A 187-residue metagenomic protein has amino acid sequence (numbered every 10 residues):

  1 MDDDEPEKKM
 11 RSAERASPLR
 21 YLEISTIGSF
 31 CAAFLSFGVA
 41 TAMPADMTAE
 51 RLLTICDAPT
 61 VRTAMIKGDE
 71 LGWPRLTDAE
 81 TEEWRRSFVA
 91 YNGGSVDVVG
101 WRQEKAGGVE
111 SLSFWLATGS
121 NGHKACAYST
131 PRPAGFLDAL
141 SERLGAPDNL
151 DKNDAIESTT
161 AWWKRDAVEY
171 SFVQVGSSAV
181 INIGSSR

Functional and structural regions predicted by a protein language model:
M1-Y21: N-terminal secretory signal peptides that target proteins for export/translocation
S25-F37: Bacterial N-terminal signal peptides
M43-S111: N-terminal leader/targeting segments
D97-S158: Long, charged/polar, surface-exposed segments that mediate recognition or autoinhibition
S158-R187: Glycine-rich, aromatic-bearing surface loops/beta-hairpins
